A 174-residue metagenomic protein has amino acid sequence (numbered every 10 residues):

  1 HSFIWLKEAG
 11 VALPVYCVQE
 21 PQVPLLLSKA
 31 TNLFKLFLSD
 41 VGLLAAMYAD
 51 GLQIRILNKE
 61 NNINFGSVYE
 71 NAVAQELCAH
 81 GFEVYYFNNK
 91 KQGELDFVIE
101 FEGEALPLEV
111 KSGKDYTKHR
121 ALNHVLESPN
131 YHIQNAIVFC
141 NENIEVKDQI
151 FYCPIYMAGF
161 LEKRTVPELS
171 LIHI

Functional and structural regions predicted by a protein language model:
H1-E102: Accessory nucleic acid-recognition modules appended to NTPase machines
D40, I150-G159: Helix N-cap / beta->alpha transition motif
Y86, P107-V110: Short catalytic-loop micro-motif centered on adjacent basic/acidic residues
E104-L106, N135: Structural motif
A105, V166-S170: N-terminal cap/leader regions of alpha/beta-hydrolase-fold enzymes, predominantly small-molecule hydrolases
S112-C153: Catalytic cores of nucleic-acid endonucleases
I144-V146, M157-P167: A short acidic, often aromatic-flanked loop/helix-cap motif at beta-alpha or helix-coil junctions that lines enzyme
I172-I174: Conserved small/polar residues in nucleotide/adenosyl-binding loops
